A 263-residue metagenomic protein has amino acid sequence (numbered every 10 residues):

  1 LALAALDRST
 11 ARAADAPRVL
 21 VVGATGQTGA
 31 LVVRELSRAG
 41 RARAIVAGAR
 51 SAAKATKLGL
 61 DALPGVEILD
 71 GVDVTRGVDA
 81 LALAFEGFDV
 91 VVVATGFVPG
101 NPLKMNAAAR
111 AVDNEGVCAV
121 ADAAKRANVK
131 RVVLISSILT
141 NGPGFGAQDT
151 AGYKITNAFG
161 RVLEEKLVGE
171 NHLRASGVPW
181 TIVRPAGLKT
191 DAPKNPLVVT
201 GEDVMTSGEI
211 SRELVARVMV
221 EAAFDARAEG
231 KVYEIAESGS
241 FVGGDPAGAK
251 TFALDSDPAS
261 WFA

Functional and structural regions predicted by a protein language model:
A2-V19: N-terminal twin-arginine translocation
L3, R34-R38, C118, D122 (+3 more regions): Short, well-ordered alpha-helices that flank and scaffold nucleotide-derived cofactor binding pockets
P17-A42: N-terminal Rossmann NAD(P)H-binding glycine-rich loop of SDR-like oxidoreductase domains
V19-L20, A44-A127: NAD(P)H-binding glycine-rich loop region in Rossmannoid oxidoreductase-like domains and their noncatalytic homologs
V22-Q27, G187-A263: Active-site-lining helix/loop region of Rossmann-like oxidoreductase modules
T25, R50-S51, I138: Residues in the short beta-alpha loop(s) of Rossmann-like NAD(P)-binding domains
A44-A47, V132, W180, V232: Hydrophobic/aromatic residues located in beta-strands of well-ordered beta-sheets within soluble catalytic
F97-S207: Glycine-/Pro-rich loop/turn segments that contact NAD(P) or position catalytic residues in Rossmann-like domains
